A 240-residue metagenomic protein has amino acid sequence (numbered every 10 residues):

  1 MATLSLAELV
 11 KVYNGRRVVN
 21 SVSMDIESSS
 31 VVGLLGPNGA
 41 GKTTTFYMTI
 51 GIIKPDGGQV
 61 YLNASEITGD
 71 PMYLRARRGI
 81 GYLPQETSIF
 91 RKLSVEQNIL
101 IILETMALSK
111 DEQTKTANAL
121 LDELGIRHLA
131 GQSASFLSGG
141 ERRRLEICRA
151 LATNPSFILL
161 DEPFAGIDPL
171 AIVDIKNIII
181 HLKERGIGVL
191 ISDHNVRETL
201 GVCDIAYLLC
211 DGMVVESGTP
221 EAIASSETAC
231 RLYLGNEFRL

Functional and structural regions predicted by a protein language model:
L35-P37: The feature captures the beta-strand-to-loop junction immediately N-terminal to the Walker
I50: Helix-to-loop junction immediately C-terminal to a conserved catalytic motif
E66-E86, K110-D111, A130, I223-A229: ABC ATPase NBD coupling module
L100, D111-L129, K176-I180, T228: Conserved ABC ATPase "signature" region
S133-L137, E141: Conserved ABC ATPase signature
N154: Conserved catalytic motifs of ABC-family nucleotide-binding domains
I158-E162: Catalytic Walker B motif of ABC-type/P-loop ATPase nucleotide-binding domains
